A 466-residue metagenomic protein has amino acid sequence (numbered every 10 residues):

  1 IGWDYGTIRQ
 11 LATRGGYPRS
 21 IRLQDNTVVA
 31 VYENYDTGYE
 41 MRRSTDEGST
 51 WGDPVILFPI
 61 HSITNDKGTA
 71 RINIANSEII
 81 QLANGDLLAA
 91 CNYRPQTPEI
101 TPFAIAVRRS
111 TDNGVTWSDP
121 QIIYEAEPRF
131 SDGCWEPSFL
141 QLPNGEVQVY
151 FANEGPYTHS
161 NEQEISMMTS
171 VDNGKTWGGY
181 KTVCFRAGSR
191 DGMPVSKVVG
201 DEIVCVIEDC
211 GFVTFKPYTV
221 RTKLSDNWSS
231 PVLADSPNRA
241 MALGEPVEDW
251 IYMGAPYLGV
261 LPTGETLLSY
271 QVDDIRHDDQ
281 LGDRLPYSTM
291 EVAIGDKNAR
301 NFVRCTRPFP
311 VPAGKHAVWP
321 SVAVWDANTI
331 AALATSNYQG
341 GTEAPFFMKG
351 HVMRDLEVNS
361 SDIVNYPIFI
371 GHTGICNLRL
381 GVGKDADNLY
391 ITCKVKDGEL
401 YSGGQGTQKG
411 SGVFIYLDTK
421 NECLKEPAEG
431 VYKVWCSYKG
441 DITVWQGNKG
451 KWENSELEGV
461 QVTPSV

Functional and structural regions predicted by a protein language model:
I1-D355: Asp-box/BNR beta-propeller blade signature and adjacent active/binding-site loops in extracellular glycan-interacting
D355-V466: Structural preference for beta-rich elements and adjacent junctions enriched in aromatics
